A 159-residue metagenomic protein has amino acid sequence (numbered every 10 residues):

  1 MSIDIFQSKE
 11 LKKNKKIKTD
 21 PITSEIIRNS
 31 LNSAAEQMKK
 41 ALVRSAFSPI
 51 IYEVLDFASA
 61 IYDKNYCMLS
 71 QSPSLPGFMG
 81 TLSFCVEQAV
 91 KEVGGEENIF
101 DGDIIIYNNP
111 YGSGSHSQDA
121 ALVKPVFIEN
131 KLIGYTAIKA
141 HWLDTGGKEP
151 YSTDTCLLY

Functional and structural regions predicted by a protein language model:
S2, A58-I61, I105-I106, V123-P125 (+1 more regions): Structured core elements
S2-V86: Long, charge-dense accessory insertions within large macromolecular proteins
I26, S74-G77, Q118, Y151-Y159: Short alpha-helix boundary/capping segments
K40, S45, C67-L69, S83-P125 (+1 more regions): Conserved mixed alpha/beta core segments that line enzyme active sites in large multi-domain catalysts
L75, N109-S113, K139-D144: Acidic, glycine-rich active-site loops and adjacent beta-strand->loop/helix elements that engage anionic groups
P76-A89, L143-T153: A short, polar/charged loop-to-alpha-helix boundary motif
G77-G80, A121, A137: FAD-binding core of FAD-dependent oxidoreductases, characterized by glycine-rich FAD pyrophosphate-binding loops
E129-Y159: Mobile "lid/hinge" segments at catalytic clefts and subdomain interfaces of large enzymes
